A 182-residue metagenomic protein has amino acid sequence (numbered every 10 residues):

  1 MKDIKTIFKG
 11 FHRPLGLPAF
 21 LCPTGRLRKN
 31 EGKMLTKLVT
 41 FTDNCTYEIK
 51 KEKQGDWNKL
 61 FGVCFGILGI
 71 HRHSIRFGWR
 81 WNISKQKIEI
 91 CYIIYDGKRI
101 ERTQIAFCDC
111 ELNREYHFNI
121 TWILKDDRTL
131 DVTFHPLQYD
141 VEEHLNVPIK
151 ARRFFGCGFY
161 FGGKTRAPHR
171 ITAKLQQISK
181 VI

Functional and structural regions predicted by a protein language model:
K5-E89: Secretory/extracellular carbohydrate-interaction modules and structurally similar beta-sandwich "look-alikes"
N30, D109-N113, K125, R166: Surface-exposed coil/turn segments at beta-strand junctions on protein surfaces, enriched
K37, I171-V181: Extracellular beta-strand elements of beta-rich domains used for carbohydrate recognition/degradation or cell-matrix
K37, R114-L124, L130-V132: Short tryptophan-centered beta-strand motifs in secreted/extracellular beta-sheet-rich domains of glycan-recognition
Y92-H117: Short, aromatic/His-centered strand-loop micro-motif at the edge of beta-sheets
I100-T103, Q138-H144: Surface-exposed loop/edge segments in extracytoplasmic proteins
E142-K174: Flexible glycan-contacting loops in extracellular carbohydrate-active proteins
